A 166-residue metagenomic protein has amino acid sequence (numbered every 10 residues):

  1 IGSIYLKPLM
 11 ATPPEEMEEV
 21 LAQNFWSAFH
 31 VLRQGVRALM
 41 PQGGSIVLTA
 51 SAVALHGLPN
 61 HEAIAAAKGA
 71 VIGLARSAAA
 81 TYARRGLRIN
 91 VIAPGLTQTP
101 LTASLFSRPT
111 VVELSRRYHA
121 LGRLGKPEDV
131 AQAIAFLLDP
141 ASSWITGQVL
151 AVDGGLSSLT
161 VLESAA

Functional and structural regions predicted by a protein language model:
P8-L9, E16-E18, S115: Substrate-binding pocket helix/loop in short-chain dehydrogenase/reductase
L32, A67, A75: Active-site helix of classical SDR
R37, A80-T81, S143: Alpha-helical segment proximal to the catalytic Tyr-Lys
S51: Residue(s) in the substrate-gating loop at a strand-loop-helix junction that position the organic substrate next
H56, T146-A166: Short C-terminal tail/terminal secondary-structure segment of NAD(P)H-dependent dehydrogenase/reductase domains
A83, R88, I145-G147: Short, small/polar-rich loop/turn modules that mediate ligand/substrate recognition or access, typified
V91, T110-I145, V152-G154: C-terminal helical subdomain
